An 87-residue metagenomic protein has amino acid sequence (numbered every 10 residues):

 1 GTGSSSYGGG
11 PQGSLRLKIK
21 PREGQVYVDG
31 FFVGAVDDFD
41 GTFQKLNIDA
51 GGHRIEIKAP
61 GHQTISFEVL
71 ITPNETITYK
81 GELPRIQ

Functional and structural regions predicted by a protein language model:
G1-Q87: Short loop/turn and low-complexity linker motifs enriched in small/turn-promoting residues
